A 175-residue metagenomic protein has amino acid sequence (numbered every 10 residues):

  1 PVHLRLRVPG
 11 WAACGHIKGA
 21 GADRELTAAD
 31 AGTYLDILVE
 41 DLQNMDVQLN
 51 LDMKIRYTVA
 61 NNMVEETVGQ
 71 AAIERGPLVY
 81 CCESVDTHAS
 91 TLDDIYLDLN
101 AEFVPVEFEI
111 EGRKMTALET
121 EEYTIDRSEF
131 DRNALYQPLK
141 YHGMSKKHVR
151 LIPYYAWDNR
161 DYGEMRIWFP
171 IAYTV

Functional and structural regions predicted by a protein language model:
P1, G21-E25, R113, A117: Short, glycine- and charge-enriched coil/turn segments that flank and shape catalytic ligand pockets
P1-P9: Surface-exposed beta-strand/loop patches in extracellular or lumenal glycoproteins
P9, A20-A22, E74-G76: Short strand-coil-strand connectors
P9-A12, D52: Proline-anchored loop/turn motifs at beta-strand termini and strand-loop-strand connectors
A12-L38, Y57-M63: Solvent-exposed beta-strand/loop surfaces of large extracellular or lumenal domains
D41-Q43: Surface-exposed, short loops/turns at beta-strand junctions within beta-sandwich domains
N50-V175: C-terminal beta-rich recognition modules with glycine/proline-rich loops and embedded aromatic residues
